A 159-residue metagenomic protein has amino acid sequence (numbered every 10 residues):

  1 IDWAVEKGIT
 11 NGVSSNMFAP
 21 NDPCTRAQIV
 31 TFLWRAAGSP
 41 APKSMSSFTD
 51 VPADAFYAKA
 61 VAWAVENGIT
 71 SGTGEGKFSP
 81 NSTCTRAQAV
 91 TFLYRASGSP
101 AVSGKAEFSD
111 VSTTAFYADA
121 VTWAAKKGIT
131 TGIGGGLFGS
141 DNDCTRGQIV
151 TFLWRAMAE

Functional and structural regions predicted by a protein language model:
E6, N11-A60, E66-A87, R95-D119 (+2 more regions): Feature responds to low-complexity, polar/acidic, surface-exposed segments characteristic of secreted/exported proteins
T91: Catalytic DNA-binding helix-loop module of base-excision-repair DNA glycosylases/AP lyases
A120-K127: Short glycine/proline-rich, acidic loop/turn segments that cap or connect secondary-structure elements
I149-T151: Short, structured beta-strand segments at or near domain termini in extracellular proteins/domains
